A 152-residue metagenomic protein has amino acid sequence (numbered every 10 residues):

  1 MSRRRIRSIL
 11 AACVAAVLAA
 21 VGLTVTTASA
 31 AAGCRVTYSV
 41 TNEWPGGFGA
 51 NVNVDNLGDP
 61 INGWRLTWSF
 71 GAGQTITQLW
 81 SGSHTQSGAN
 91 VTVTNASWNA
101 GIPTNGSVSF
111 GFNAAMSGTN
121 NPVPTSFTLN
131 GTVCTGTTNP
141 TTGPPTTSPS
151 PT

Functional and structural regions predicted by a protein language model:
S2-S8, L18-P151: Extracellular low-complexity, O-glycosylation-prone Ser/Thr/Pro/Gly-rich "stalks" and linkers flanking catalytic
